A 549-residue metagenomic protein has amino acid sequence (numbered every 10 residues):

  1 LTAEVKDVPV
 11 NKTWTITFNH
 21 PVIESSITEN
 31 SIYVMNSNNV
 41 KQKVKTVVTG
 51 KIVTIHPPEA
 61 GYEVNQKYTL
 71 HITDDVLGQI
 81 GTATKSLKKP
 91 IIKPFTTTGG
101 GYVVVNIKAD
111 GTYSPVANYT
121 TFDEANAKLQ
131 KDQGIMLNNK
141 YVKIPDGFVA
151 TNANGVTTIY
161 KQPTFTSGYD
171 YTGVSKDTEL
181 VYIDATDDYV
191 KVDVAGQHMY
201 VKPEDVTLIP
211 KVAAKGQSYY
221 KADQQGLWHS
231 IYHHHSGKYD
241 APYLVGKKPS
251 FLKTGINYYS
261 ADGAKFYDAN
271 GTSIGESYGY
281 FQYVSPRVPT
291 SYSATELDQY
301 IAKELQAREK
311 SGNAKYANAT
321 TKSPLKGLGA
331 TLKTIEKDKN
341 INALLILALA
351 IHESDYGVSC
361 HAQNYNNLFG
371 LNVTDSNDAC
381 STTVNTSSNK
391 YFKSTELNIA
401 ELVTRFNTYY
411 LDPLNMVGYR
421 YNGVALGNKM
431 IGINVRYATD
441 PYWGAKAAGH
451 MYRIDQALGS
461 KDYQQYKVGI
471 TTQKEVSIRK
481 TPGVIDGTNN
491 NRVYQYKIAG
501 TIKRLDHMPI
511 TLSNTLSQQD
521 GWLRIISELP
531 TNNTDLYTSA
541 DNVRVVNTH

Functional and structural regions predicted by a protein language model:
L1-Y33, H71, L87-G100: N-terminal non-catalytic regions of secreted/periplasmic and cell-surface proteins
K51-V53, K93: Short strand-edge motifs at loop-to-beta-strand transitions and within beta-strands of extracellular beta-rich domains
E59-T69: Surface-exposed, short loops/turns at beta-strand junctions within beta-sandwich domains
T73-L77, E528: Beta-strand-rich extracellular modules
L77-I91: Beta-sandwich strand segments
G100-L345, Y356-T501, D506, T515-T548: Catalytic cores of secreted/periplasmic lytic hydrolases that degrade extracellular macromolecules
E353: Pyridoxal 5′-phosphate
